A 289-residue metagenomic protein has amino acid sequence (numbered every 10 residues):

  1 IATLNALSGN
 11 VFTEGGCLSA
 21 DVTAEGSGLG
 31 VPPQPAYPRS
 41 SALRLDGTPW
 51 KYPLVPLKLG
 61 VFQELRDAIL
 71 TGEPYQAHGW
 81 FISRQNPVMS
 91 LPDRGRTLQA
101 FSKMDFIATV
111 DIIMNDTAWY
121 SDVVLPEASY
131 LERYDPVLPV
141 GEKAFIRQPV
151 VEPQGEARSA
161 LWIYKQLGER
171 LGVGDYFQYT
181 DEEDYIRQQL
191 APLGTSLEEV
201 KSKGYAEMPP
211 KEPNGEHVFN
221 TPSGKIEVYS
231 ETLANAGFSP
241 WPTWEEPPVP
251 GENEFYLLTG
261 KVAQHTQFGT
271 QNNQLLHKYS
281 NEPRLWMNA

Functional and structural regions predicted by a protein language model:
A2-W119, S129-P136, K201-K203, E207-A289: Extended redox/cofactor-interaction regions of prokaryotic respiratory oxidoreductases
K58, F62, R94, A144 (+4 more regions): Generic structural signal for well-ordered, non-membrane alpha-helical segments in soluble metabolic enzymes
F81, V151-N220, Y279-N281: N-terminal leader/propeptide and maturation segments of large enzyme subunits in energy/redox metabolism and hydrolases
R96, S102-F106, D111-N115, Q148-E169: Phosphate/diphosphate-binding loops
D122: Catalytic, metal-anchored helix/loop core of enzyme active sites in primary metabolism
L125-P126: Catalytic alpha/beta core of large soluble enzyme barrels
L131-P153, G168: Glycine/threonine-rich phosphate-binding loop and adjacent beta-strand/alpha-helix elements that clamp
